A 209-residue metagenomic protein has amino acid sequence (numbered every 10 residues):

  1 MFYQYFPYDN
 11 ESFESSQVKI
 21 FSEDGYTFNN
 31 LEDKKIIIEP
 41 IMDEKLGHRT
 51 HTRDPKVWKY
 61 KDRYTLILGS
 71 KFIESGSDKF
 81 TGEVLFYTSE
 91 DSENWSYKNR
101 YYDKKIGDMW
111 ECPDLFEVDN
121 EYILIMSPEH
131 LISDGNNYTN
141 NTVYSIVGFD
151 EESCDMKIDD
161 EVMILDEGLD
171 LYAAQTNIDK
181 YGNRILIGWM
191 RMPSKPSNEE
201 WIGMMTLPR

Functional and structural regions predicted by a protein language model:
M1-D54, K59-G107, D119-E167, G188-R209: Beta-rich carbohydrate-recognition and catalytic domains
T50-K56, E111-D114, Y172-Q175: Beta-propeller and closely related beta-sheet repeat lectin domains
A173, N183, R209: Glycine-rich, aromatic-lined ligand/substrate-binding cores of catalytic and carbohydrate-binding domains
D179-K180: Structural secondary-structure packing elements that flank or coincide with functional cores
